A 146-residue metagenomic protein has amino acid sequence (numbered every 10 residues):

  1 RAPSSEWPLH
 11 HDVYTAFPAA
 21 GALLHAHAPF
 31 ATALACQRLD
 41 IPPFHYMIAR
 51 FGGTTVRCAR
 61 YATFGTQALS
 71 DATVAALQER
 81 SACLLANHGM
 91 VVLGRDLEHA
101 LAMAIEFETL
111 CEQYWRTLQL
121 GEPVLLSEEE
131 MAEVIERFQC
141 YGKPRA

Functional and structural regions predicted by a protein language model:
R1-A146: Glycine-rich flexible loops
